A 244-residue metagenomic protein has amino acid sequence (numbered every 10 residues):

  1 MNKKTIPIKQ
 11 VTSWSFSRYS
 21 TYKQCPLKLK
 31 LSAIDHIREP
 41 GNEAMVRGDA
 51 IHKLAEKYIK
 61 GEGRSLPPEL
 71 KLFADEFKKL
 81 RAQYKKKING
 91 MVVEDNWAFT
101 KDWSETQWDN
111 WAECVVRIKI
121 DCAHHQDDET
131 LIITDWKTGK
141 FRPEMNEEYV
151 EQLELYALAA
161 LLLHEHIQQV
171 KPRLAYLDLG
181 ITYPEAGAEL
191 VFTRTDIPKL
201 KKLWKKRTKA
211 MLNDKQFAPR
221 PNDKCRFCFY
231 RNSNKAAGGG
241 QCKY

Functional and structural regions predicted by a protein language model:
T5-Q10, L27-E39, I133-K137, W204-L212: Short amphipathic alpha-helical segments and their helix-coil junctions
K9, S13-W14, T100, S104-E105 (+2 more regions): Metal-dependent nuclease catalytic regions and adjoining charged, substrate-binding loops involved in nucleic-acid end
V11-Q24, E113-H125, T193-P198: An acidic intrinsically disordered interaction segment
T12-G63, E94-D95, F227: Nuclease catalytic cores
N42-E43, E144-E151: Short alpha-helix boundary/capping segments
A50, E151-A159: Short amphipathic alpha-helical face segments that pack within enzyme cores and frequently flank/anchor catalytic
L54-F141, E165-R173: Catalytic cores of nuclease domains that cleave nucleic-acid phosphodiester backbones
